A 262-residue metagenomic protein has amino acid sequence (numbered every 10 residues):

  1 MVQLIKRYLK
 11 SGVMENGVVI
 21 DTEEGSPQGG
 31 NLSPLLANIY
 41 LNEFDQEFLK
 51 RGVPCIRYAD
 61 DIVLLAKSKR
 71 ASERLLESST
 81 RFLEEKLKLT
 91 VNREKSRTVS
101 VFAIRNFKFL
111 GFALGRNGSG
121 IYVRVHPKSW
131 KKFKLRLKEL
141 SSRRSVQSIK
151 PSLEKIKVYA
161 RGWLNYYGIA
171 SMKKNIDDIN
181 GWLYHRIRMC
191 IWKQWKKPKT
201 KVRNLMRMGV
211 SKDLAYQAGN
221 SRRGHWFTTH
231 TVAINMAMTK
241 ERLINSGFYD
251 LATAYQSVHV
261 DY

Functional and structural regions predicted by a protein language model:
M1-Y262: Non-catalytic terminal/accessory segments
